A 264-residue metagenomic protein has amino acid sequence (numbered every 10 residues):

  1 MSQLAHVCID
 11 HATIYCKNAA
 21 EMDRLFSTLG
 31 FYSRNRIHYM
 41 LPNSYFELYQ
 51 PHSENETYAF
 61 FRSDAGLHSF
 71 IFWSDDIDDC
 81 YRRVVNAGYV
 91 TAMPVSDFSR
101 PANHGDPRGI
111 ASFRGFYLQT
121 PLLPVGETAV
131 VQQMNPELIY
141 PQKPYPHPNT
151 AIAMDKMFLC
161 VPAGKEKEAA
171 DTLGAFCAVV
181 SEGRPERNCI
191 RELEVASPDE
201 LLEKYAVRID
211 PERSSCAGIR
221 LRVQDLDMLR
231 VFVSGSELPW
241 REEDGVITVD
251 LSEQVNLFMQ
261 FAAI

Functional and structural regions predicted by a protein language model:
M1-I9, Y15-Y32, M40-S96, N103-I264: Glyoxalase I/VOC metalloenzyme domain signal
